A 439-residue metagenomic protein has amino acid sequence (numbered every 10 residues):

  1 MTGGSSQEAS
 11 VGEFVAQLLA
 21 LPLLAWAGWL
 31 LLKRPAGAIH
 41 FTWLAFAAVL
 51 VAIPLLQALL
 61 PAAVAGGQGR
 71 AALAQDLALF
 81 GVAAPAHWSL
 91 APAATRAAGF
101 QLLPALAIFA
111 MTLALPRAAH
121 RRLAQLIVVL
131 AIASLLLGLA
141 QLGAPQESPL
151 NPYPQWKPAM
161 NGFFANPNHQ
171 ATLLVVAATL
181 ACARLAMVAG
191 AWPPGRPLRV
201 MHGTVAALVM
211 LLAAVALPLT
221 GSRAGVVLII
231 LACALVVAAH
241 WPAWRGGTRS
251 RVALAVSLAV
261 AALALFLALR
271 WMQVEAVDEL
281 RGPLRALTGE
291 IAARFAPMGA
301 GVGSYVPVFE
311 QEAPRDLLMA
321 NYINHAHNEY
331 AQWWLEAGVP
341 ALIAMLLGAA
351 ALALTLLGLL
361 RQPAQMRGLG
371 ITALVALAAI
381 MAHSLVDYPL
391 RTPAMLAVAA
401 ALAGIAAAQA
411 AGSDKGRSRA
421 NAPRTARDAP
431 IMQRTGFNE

Functional and structural regions predicted by a protein language model:
M1-G4, E13-W29, F46, V51-L55 (+4 more regions): Alpha-helical transmembrane segments of multi-pass inner-membrane proteins
S6-V15, A38-T42: N-terminal membrane-targeting/anchoring modules of bacterial envelope and secretion proteins
G28-I39, L55-A71, F80-S89, M187-G190: Transmembrane alpha-helix boundary signature
Q57-A78, A140-P149, R270-S304: Aromatic-rich transmembrane-lumenal/periplasmic boundary elements in polytopic membrane proteins
L77-P92, N151-A165, E279-P283, R315-W333: Juxtamembrane membrane-water interface segments that cap and precede transmembrane helices
N166, P283-N324, Y330-W333, A337-A344: TM-adjacent membrane-interface loops and short helices in multi-pass inner/ER membrane proteins
A411-E439: Short, intrinsically disordered terminal tails adjacent to the first/last structured region
